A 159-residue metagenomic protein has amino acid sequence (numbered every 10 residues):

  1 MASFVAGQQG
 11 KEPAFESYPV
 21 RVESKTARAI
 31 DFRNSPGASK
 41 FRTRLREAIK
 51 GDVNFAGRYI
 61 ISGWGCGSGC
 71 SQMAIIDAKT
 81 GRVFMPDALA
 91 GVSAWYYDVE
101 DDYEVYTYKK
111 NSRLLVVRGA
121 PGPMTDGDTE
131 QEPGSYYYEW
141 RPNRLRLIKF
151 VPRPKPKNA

Functional and structural regions predicted by a protein language model:
F4-D52: Terminal domain-start segments
F4-E23, T107-A159: Acidic, small-residue rich beta-repeat scaffolds with periodic aromatic anchors
S24-G37, I75-D87, E132, Y137-F150: Surface-exposed loop/turn elements that mediate protein-protein interactions on large endomembrane-trafficking
A48-N54, D102-N111: Structural signature of eukaryotic scaffold interfaces centered on beta-propeller domains
N54, W64-C70: His-enriched metal-coordination microenvironments in redox/metal-binding proteins
G57-W64, R113-G119: Short beta-strand elements that form the blades of beta-propeller/WD-repeat-like and other beta-sheet-rich scaffold
S68-M73, V99-Y103, Q131-G134: Short, surface-exposed coil-to-beta transition loops
A88-Y97, K155: Surface-exposed loop and turn segments in beta-propeller and other repeat-based domains that flank or scaffold
